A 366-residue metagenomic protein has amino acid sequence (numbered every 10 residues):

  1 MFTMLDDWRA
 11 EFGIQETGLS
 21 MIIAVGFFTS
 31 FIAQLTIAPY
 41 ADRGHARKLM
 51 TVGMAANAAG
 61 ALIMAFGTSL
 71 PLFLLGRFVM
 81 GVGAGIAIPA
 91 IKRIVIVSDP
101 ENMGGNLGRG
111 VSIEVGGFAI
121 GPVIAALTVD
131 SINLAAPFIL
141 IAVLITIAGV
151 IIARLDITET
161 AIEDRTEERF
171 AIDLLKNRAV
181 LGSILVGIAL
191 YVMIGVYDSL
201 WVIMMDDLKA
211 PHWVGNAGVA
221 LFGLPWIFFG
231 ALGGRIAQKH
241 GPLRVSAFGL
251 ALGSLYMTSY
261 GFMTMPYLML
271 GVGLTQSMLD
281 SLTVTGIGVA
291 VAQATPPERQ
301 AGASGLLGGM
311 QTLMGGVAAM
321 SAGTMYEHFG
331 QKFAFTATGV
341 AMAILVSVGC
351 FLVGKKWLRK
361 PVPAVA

Functional and structural regions predicted by a protein language model:
M1-I22, Y191-M205: Helix-loop boundary and gating motifs at the non-cytosolic
R9, Y40-A41, L127-I132, M205-D206 (+2 more regions): Interfacial helix-cap and linker-helix signal at transmembrane-aqueous boundaries of multi-pass secondary transporters
F31-T68: Conserved MFS/SLC helix-loop-helix module at the cytosolic interface between two early adjacent transmembrane helices
A33-H45, F229-G241, Y326-E327: Helix-to-loop junctions at the C-terminal end of transmembrane segments in multipass secondary transporters
P71-V79, Y267-T275: Paired small-residue
G76-E114: Cytoplasmic helix-loop-helix junction between adjacent transmembrane helices in 12-TM secondary transporters
D156-I184, A366: Juxtamembrane intracellular "pre-TM" segments in multi-pass secondary transporters
E298-H328: A late C-terminal transmembrane helix in Major Facilitator Superfamily
